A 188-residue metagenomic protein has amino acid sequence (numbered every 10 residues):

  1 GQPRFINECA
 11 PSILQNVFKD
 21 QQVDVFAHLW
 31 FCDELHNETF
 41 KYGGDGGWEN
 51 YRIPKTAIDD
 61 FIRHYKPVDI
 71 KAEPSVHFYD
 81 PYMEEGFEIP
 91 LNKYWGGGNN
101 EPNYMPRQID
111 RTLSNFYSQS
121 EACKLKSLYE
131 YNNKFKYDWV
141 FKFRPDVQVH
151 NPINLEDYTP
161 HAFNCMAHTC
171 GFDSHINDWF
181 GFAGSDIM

Functional and structural regions predicted by a protein language model:
G1-M188: ER/Golgi luminal nucleotide-sugar-dependent glycosyltransferases, focusing on the catalytic module
